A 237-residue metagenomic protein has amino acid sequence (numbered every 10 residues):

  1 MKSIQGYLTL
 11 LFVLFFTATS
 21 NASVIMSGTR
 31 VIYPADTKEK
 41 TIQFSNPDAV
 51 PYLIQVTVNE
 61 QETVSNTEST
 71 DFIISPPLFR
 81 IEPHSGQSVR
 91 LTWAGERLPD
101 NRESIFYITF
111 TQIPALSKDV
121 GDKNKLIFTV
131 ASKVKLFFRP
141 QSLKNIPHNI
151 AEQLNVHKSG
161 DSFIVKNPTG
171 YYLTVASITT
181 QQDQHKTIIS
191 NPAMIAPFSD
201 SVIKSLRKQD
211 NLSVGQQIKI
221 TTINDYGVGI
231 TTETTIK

Functional and structural regions predicted by a protein language model:
M1-L8: Bacterial N-terminal signal peptides that target proteins for export
T17-T19: N-terminal signal peptide c-region/cleavage motif recognized by signal peptidases
A22-S45, I146-K158: Beta-sheet-dominated interaction scaffolds and their linkers
K40-S45, L91, F106-T111, S162-N167: Buried hydrophobic-core signal for structured, non-transmembrane domains
D48-N66, T169-H185: Short acidic, flexible loop segments centered on an aromatic residue
V64-L98, H185-N211: Intrinsically disordered, low-complexity Pro/Gly/Ser/Thr-rich segments with frequent PxxP/GP/PP motifs and embedded
A94-Q141, D210-K237: Terminal connector regions
H157-K237: Intrinsically disordered, low-complexity segments enriched in serine, threonine, and glycine
